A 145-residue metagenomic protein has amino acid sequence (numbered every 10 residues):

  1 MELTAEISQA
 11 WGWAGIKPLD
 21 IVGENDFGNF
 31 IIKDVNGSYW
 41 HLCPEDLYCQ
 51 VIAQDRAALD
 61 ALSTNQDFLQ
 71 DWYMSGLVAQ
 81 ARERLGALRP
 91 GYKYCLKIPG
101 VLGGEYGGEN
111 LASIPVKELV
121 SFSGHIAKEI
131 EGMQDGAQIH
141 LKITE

Functional and structural regions predicted by a protein language model:
M1-H41, L96-E145: A surface-exposed partner-binding patch
H41-A79: Compact, glycine/acidic-enriched structural inserts
S63-Q66, W72-Y73, V78-A81, P115 (+3 more regions): Generic low-complexity, intrinsically disordered sequence content enriched in small uncharged/hydrophobic residues
T64, L69, L88-P90, L102 (+1 more regions): A general marker of short, structured functional hotspots
W72, G91-K93, E105: Intrinsically disordered, low-complexity N-terminal regions enriched in serine/proline/glycine with scattered basic
L85-P90, K97: Alpha-helical bundle/repeat cores within regulatory domains of eukaryotic proteins
